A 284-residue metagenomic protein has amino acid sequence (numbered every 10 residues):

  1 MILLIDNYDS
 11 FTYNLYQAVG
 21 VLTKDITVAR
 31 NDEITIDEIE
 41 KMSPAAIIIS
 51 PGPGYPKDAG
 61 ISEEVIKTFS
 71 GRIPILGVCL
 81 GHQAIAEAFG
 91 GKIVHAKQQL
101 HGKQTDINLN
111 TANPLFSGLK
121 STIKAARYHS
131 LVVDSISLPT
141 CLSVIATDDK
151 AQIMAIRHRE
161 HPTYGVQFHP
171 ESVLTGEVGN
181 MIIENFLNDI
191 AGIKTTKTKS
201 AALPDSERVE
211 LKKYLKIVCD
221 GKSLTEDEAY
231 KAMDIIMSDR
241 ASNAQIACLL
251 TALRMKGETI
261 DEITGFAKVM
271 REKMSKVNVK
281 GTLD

Functional and structural regions predicted by a protein language model:
I2-L4, Y8-F11, Q17, V21-L22 (+8 more regions): Amide-donor transfer/coupling interface in amidating biosynthetic enzymes
Y8, D58, L80, T225-E228: Generic hydrophobic secondary-structure packing signal
I47, C79, L249: Residue-level signal for inorganic ion chemistry
I49-P53, I85, T251-M255: A short secondary-structure junction motif
P51, L80, L283-D284: Glycine/serine-rich anion-binding loops at beta->alpha junctions that coordinate negatively charged ligand groups
C79, Q83-E87: Glycine-rich nucleophile elbow surrounding the catalytic serine of serine-hydrolase chemistry
D205-D284: Acidic, glycine/proline-rich low-complexity segments that act as flexible tails and inter-domain linkers
